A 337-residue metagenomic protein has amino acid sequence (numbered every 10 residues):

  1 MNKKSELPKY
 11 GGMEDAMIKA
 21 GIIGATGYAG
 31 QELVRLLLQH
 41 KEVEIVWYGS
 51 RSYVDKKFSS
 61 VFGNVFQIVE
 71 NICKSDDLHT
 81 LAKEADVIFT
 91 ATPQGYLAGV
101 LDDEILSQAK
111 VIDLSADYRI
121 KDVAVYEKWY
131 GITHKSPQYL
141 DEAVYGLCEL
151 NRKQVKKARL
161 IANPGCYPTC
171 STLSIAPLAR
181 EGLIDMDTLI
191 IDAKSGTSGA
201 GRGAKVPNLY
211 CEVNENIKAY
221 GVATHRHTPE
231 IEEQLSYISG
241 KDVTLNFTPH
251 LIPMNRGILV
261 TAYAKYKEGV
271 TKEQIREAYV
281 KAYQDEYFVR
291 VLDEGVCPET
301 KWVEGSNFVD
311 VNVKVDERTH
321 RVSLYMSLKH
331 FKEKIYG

Functional and structural regions predicted by a protein language model:
N2-E215, Y220-V222, K314-R318: N-terminal Rossmann-like NAD(P) cofactor-binding subdomain of oxidoreductases, focused on the glycine-rich
Y28, E142, T169-L173, V222-E230 (+4 more regions): Conserved active-site and cofactor/substrate-binding residues in soluble primary-metabolism enzymes
L38-E42, R180-I184, H225, E233-G240 (+3 more regions): Generic secondary-structure signature for well-ordered alpha-helical cores
A143, V243, N307-V309: Short beta-strand or tight-loop elements that sit immediately N-terminal to catalytic metal-binding acidic residues
C170-S171, S198-R202, M254-I258, V270-K272: Short acidic/glycine-rich loop or secondary-structure boundary segments that cap or lie
A219-A223, H250-I252, T300-V303: Short Gly/Pro-enriched turn/cap motifs at secondary-structure boundaries
T224-N255, L259-T261: Oxyanion-binding "anion nests"
V260-G337: C-terminal active-site/capping subdomain that shapes the small-molecule cofactor and substrate pocket of enzyme
